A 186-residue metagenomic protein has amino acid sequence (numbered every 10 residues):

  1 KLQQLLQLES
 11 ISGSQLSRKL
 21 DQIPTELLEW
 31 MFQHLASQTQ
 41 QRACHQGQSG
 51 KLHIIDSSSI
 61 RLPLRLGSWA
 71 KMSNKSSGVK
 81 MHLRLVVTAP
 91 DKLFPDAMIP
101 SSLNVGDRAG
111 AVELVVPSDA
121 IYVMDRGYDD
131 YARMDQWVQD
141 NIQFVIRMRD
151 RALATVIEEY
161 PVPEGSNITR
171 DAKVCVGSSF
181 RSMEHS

Functional and structural regions predicted by a protein language model:
K1-S186: Conserved, well-structured functional cores that handle cations and Mg-NTP chemistry
